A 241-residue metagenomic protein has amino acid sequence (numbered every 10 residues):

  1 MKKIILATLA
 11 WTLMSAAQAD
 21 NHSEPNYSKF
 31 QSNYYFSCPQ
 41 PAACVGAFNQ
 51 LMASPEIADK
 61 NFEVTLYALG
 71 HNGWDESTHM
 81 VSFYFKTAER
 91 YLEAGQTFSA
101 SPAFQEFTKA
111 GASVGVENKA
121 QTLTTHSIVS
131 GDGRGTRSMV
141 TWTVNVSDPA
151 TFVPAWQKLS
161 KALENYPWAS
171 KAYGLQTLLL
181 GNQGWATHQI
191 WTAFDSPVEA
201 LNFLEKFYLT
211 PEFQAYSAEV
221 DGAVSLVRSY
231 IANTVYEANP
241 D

Functional and structural regions predicted by a protein language model:
I4-L13: Sec-dependent N-terminal signal peptides
L13-A19: Sec/Tat signal peptide C-region and signal peptidase I cleavage site
A19-A215, E219-D241: Short S/T/G/P-rich N-terminal loop/turn motif that feeds into the first structured element of a domain
